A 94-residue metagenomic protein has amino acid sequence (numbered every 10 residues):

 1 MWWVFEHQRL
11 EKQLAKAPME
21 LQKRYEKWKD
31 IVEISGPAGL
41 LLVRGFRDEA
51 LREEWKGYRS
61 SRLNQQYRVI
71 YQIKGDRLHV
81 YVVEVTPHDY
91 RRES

Functional and structural regions predicted by a protein language model:
M1-E33: Arg/Lys-rich, positively charged N-terminal/basic patches that mediate binding to nucleic acids
W3-V4, R44, V83: Residues that recognize and position ribonucleotide moieties
V4, E49, V80: A broad, low-specificity signal marking well-ordered, structured residues that form hydrophobic/aromatic
E11-K16, E20-Q22, R52, S61-S94: Enriched for short, Lys/Arg-rich terminal
I34-R62: A short, surface-exposed loop/turn module that caps and links secondary-structure elements
